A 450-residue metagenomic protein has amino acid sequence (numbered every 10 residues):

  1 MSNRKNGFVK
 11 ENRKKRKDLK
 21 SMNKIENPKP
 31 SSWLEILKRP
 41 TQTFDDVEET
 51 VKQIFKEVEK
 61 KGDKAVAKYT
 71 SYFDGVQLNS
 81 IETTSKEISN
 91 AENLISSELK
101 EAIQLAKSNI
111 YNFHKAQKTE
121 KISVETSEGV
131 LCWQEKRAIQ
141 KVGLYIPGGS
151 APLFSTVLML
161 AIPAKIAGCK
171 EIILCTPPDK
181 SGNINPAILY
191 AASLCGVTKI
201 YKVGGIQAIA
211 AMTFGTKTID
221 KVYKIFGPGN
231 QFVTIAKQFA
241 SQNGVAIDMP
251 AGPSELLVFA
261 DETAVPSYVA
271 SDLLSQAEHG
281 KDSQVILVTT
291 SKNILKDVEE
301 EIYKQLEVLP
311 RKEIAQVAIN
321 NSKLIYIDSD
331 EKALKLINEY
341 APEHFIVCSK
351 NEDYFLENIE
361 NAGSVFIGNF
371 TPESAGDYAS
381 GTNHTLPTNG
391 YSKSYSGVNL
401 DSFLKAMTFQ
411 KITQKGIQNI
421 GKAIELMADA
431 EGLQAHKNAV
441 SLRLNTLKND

Functional and structural regions predicted by a protein language model:
D18-Q140: N-terminal Rossmann-like NAD(P)+-binding subdomain of aldehyde/semialdehyde dehydrogenases
K24-P28, I200-G204, L324-S329: Short acidic-hydrophobic, aromatic-tinged amphipathic segments that line or gate anion-handling sites
E125-Y190: Conserved small-residue-rich beta-alpha loop and adjacent elements that most often cradle the phosphate/pyrophosphate
G196-Q284: Conserved NAD(P)+-binding/catalytic subdomain of aldehyde/semialdehyde dehydrogenases
K237-G252, L274-I286, T290-Q316, A362-V365 (+1 more regions): Glycine/threonine-rich helix-loop capping motifs at alpha-helix boundaries
H279, L287-N358: A glycine- and small/hydrophobic-rich beta-loop-beta segment that serves as a flexible "lid/hinge" or phosphate-binding
E339-D450: C-terminal core of ALDH-fold dehydrogenases
